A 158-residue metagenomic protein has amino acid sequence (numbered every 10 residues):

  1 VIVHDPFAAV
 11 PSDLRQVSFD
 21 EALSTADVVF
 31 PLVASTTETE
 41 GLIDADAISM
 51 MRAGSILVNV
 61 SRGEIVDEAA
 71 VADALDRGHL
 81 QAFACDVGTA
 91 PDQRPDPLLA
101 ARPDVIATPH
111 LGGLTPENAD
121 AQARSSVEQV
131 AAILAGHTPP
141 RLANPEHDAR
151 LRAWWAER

Functional and structural regions predicted by a protein language model:
V1-V3: Short beta-strand "acidic-cap" motif of Rossmann-like dinucleotide-binding folds
P6-L98: Rossmann-like adenosine-cofactor binding region
G54, V60-R158: Rossmann-like dinucleotide-binding domain for NAD(H)/NADP(H)
